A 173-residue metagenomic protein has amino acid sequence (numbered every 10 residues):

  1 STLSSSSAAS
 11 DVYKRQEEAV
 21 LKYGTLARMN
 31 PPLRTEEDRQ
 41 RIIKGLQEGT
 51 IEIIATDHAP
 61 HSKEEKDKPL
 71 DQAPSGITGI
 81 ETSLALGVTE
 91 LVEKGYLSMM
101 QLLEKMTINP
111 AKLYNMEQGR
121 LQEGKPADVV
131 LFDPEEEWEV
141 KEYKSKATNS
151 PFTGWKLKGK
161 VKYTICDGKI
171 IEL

Functional and structural regions predicted by a protein language model:
S1-A9, Y13: Single conserved hydrophobic/aromatic residue that forms the stacking wall/gate of nucleotide- or nucleobase-binding
S10-I54: Histidine/acidic residue-rich metal-binding segments in metalloenzymes
R15-L21, E65-K68, E142-Y143: Short acidic, glycine/serine/threonine-rich loops at helix termini
L26, G45-I54, A59-E135: His/Asp/Glu-enriched, well-ordered alpha-helical/loop segment that forms or immediately abuts the divalent-metal
A27-E37, P74-T78, P151-L157: A short acidic, glycine-rich active-site loop that binds or catalyzes chemistry on phosphate/adenosine moieties
D38-I42, M116-Q118, S150: A generic local structural motif
P69-Q72, P126-L173: C-terminal cap of metal-dependent C-N hydrolases
